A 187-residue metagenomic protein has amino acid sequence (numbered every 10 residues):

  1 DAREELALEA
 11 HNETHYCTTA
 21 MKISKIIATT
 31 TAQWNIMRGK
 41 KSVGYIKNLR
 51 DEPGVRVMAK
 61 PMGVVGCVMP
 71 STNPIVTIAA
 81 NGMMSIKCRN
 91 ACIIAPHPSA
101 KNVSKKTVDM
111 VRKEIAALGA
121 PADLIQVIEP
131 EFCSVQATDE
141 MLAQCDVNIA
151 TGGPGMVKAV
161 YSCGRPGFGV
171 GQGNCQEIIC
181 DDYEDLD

Functional and structural regions predicted by a protein language model:
D1-V55: N-terminal Rossmann-like NAD(P)+-binding subdomain of aldehyde/semialdehyde dehydrogenases
K47-L186: Rossmann-like NAD(P) dinucleotide-binding subdomain of oxidoreductase/dehydrogenase enzymes
